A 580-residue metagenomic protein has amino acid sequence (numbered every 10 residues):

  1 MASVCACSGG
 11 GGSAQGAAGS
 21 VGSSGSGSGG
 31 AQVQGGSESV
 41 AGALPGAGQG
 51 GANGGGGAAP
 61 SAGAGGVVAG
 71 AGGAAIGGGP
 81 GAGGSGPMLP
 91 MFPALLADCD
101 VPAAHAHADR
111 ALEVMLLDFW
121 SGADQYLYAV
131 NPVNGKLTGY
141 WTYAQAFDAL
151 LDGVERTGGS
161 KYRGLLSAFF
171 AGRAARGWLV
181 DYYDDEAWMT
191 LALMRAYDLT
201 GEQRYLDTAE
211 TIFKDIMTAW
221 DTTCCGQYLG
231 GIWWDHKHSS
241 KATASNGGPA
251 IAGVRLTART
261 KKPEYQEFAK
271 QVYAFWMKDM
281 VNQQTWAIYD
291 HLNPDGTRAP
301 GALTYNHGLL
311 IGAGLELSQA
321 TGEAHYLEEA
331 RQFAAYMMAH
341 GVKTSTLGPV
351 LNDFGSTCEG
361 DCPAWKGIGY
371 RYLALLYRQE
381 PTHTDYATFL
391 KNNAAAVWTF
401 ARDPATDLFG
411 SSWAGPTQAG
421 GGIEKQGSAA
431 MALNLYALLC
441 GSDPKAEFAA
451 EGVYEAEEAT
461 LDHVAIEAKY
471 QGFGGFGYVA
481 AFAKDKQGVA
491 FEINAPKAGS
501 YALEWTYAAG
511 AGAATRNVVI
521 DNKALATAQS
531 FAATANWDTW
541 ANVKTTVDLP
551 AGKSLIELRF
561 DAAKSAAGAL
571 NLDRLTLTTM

Functional and structural regions predicted by a protein language model:
M1-A94: Ser/Thr-rich, Pro/Gly/Ala-heavy low-complexity intrinsically disordered linkers and tails of secreted extracellular
G77-D98, L438-Y454, T578-M580: Low-complexity, Pro/Thr/Ser/Gly/Ala-rich linker/spacer regions in secreted, extracellular modular proteins
F92-A149, G153-D184, A196-Y197, S240-K241 (+3 more regions): CBM-like carbohydrate-recognition segments
L116-L117, A171-A175, M217-T218, A258 (+3 more regions): Amphipathic alpha-helical segments of tetratricopeptide repeats
R163-R259, Q266-K270: Extended ligand-binding groove/face enriched in aromatic
N246-P249, G253-T257, E264-L317: Active-site cradle of extracellular carbohydrate-active enzymes
L309-T321, A330-V342: Oxyanion-binding "anion nests"
K445-M580: Extracytoplasmic
